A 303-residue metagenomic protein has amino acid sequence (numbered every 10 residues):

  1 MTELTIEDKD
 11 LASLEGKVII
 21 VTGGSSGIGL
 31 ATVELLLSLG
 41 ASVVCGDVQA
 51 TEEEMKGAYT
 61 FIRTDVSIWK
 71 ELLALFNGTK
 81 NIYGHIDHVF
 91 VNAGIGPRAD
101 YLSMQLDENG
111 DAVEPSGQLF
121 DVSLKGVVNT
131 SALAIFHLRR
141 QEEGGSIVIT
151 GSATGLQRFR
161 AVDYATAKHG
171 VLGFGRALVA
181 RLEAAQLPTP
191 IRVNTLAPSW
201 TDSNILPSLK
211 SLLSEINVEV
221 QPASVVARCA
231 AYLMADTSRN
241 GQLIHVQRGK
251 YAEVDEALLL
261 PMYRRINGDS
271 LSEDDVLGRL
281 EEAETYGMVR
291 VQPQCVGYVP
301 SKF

Functional and structural regions predicted by a protein language model:
K17, H85-I86, L138-G151, L187-I191 (+1 more regions): Active-site loop of short-chain dehydrogenase/reductase
S25-S26: Conserved glycine-rich cofactor-binding loop
L39-E54: Conserved glycine-rich Rossmann-like NAD(P)H-binding loop of the short-chain dehydrogenase/reductase
T64-A74: The beta1-alpha1 cofactor-binding region of Rossmann-like NAD(H)/NADP(H)-dependent oxidoreductases
L73, G96-G117, D163: Conserved mid-core segment of classical short-chain dehydrogenase/reductases
N109-S116, V148-P188, S199-T201, L206-K210: Catalytic loop of short-chain dehydrogenase/reductase
T195, L213-Y298: C-terminal helical subdomain
